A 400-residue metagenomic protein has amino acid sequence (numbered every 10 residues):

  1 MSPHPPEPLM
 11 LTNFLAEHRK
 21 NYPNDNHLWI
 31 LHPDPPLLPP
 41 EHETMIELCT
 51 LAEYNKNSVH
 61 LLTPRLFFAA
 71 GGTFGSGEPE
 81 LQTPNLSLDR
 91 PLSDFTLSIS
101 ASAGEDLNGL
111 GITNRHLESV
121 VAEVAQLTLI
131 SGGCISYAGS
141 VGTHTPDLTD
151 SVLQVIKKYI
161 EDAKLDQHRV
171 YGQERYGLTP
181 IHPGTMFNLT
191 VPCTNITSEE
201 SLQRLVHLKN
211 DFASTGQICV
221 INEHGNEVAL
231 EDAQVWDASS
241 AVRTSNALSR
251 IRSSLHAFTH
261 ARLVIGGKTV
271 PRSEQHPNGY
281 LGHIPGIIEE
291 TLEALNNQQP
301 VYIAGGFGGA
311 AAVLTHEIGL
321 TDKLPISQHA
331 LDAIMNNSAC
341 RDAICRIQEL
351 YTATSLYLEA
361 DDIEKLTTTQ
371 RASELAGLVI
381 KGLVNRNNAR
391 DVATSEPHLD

Functional and structural regions predicted by a protein language model:
M1-G111, N246-L248, Q299, E317 (+1 more regions): Defense-system signaling and execution modules centered on TIR/cGAS-STING-like, death/scaffold domains and their
M1-N13, T96, A101-E105, T113-A393: Acidic/glycine-enriched connector segments
